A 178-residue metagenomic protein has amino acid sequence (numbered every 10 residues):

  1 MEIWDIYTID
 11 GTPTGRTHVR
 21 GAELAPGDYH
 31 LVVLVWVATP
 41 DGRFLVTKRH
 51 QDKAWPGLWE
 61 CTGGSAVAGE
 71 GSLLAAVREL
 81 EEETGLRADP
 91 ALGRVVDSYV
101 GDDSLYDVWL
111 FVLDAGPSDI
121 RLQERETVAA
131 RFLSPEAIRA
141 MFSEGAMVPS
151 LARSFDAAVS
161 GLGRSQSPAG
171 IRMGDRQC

Functional and structural regions predicted by a protein language model:
M1-L34, A38-P40: Acidic, metal-coordinating catalytic segment for phosphate/diphosphate chemistry, firing primarily on the Nudix
W4, R43-F44, A130: A residue-level structural signature of the nucleotidyltransferase/glycosyltransferase Rossmann-like core
D10, H50, W109: Anionic group-transfer/hydrolysis microenvironments
P13, H18-G21, P56, A68 (+1 more regions): Nudix hydrolase/Nudix homology domain
V32-G63: A glycine-rich, hydrophobic loop/mini-helix early in the fold
V46, C61-R94: The catalytic Nudix box helix
D52, E82, A140: Active-site micro-motifs of SAM-dependent methyltransferase domains
